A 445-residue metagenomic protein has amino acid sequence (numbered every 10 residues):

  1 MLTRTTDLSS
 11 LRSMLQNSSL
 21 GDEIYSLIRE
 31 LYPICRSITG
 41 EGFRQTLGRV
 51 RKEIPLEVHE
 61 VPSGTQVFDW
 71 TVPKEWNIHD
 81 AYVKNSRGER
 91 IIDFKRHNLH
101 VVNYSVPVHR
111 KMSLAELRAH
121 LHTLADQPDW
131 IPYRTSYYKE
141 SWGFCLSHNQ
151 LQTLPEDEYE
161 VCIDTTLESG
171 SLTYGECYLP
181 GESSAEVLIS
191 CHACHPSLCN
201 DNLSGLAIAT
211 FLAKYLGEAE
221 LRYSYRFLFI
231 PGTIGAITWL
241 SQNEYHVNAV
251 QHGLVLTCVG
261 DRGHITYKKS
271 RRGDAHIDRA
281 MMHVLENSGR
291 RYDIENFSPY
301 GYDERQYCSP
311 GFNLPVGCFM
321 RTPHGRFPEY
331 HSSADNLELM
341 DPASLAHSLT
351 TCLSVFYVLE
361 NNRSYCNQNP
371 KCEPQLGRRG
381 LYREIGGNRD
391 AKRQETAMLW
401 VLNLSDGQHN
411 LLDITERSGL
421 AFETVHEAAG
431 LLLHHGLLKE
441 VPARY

Functional and structural regions predicted by a protein language model:
M1-Y445: N-terminal hydrophobic/helix-forming segments and targeting peptides
